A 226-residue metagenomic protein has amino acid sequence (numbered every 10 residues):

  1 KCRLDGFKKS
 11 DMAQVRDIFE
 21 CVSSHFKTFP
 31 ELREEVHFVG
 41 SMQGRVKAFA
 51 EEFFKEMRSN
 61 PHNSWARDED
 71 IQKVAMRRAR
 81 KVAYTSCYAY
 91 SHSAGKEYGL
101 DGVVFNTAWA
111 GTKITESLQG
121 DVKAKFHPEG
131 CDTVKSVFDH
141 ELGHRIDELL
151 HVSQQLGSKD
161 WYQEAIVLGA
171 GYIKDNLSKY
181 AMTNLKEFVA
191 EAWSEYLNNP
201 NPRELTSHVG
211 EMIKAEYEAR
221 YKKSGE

Functional and structural regions predicted by a protein language model:
K1-E226: Active-site-flanking segments in enzyme catalytic domains
